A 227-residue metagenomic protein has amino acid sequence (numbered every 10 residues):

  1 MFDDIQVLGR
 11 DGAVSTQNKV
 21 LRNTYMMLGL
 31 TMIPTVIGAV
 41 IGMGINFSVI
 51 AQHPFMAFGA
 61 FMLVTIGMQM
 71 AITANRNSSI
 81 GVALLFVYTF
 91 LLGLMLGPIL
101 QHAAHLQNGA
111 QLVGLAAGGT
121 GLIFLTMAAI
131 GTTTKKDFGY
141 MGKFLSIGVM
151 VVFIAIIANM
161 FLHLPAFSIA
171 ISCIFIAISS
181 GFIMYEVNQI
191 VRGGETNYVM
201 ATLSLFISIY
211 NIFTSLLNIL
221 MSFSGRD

Functional and structural regions predicted by a protein language model:
M1-D227: A hydrophobic alpha-helical transmembrane-helix feature that marks the membrane cores and membrane-interface segments
